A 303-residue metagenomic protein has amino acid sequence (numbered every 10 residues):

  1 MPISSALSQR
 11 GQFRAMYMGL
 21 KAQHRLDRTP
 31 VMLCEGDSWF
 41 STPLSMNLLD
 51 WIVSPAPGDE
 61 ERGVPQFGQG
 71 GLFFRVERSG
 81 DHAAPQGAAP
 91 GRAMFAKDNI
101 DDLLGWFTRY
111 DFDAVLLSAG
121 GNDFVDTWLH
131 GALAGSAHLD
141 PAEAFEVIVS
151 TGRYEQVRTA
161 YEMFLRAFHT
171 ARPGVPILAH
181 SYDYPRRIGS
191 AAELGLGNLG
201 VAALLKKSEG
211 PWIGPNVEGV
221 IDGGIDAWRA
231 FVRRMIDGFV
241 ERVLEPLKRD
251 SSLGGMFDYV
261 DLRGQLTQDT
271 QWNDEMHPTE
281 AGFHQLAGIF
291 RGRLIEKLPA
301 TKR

Functional and structural regions predicted by a protein language model:
M1-P30: Short N-terminal or domain-adjacent regulatory/targeting segments
V31-L33, W39-S150: Conserved SGNH/GDSL esterase-like catalytic core that processes O-acyl groups on lipids and polysaccharides
E35-G36, H180: Short hydrophobic segments within beta-strands
G120, A179-P185, D261-G264: Short, well-ordered beta-to-alpha junction loops that form the rim of enzyme active sites and present histidine/acidic
H138-T159, F164, G223-V232: Surface-exposed cleft-lining segments at the edges of enzyme active sites
R153-L205: Hydrophobic, aromatic-enriched interface-forming segments
I188-M256: Substrate-gating cap/lid alpha-helix
T270-R303: Histidine-centered active-site loop/cap adjacent to the catalytic His in serine esterases/O-acetyl transfer systems
